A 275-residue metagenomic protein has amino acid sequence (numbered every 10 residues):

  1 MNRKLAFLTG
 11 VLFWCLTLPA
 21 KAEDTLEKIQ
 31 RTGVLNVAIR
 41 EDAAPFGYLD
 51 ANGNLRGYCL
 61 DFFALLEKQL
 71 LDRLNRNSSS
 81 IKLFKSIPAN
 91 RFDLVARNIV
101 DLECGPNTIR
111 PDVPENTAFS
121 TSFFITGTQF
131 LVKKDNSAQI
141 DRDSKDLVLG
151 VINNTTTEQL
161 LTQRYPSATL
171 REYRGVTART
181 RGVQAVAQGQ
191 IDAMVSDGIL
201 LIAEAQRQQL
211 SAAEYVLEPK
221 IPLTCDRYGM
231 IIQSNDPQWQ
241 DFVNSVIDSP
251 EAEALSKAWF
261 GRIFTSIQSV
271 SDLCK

Functional and structural regions predicted by a protein language model:
A6-C15: Bacterial N-terminal signal peptides
L18-A22: Sec/Tat signal peptide C-region and signal peptidase I cleavage site
D24, Q30, Q159-T177, A212-Y215 (+1 more regions): Ligand-binding clefts/hinges and TM-proximal coupling segments of bilobed small-molecule sensing domains
D24-C104: Extracytoplasmic small-molecule ligand-binding "clamshell" domains of the periplasmic binding protein/Venus flytrap
N36, D42, L55-D72, N107-T108 (+2 more regions): Bilobed "Venus flytrap"/periplasmic-binding protein-like clamshell domains and structurally analogous long
E41-D42, F124-V132, G198, Q206-I247 (+1 more regions): Periplasmic-binding protein-like
L60-Q69, D135-S137, R142-V148, N153-T155 (+1 more regions): Extended ligand-binding regions for polar small-molecule ligands
A64, N75-D143, A213-L223: Acidic, polar ligand-binding/catalytic clefts
